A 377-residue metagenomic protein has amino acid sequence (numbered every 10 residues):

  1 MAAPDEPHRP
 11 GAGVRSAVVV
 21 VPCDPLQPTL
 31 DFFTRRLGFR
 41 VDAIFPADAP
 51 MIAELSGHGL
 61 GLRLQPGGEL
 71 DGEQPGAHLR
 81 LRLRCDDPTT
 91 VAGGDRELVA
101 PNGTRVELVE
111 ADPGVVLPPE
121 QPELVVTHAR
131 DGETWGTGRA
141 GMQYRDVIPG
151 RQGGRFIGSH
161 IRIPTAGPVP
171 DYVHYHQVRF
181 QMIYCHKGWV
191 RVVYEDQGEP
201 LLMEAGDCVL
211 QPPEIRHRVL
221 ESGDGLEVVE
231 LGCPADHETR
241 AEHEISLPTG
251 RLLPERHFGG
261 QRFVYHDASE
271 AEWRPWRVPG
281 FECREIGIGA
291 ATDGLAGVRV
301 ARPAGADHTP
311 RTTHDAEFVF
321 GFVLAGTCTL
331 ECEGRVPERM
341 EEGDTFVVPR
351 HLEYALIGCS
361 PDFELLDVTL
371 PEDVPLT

Functional and structural regions predicted by a protein language model:
A2-L30, H78-L81, V109-G136, G141 (+1 more regions): N-terminal beta-strand motif that seeds the catalytic metal site of vicinal oxygen chelate
G11-G13, V20-L62, T134-M142, D146-T165 (+8 more regions): Core segments of cupin and vicinal oxygen chelate
R15-P25, A53-L60, G67-T104, V178-H186 (+1 more regions): Vicinal oxygen chelate
S16, D48-P50, Q152-F156, G167-M182 (+4 more regions): A short beta-loop-beta micro-motif enriched in histidine and acidic residues
R40-A77, R105-E110, P149-R151, R155-T165 (+4 more regions): Conserved short beta-strand elements that form part of the metal-binding/catalytic scaffold of enzyme active sites
I44-F45, G72-Q74, P170-Q177, Y194 (+6 more regions): Short histidine-centered beta-strand/loop micro-motifs that create catalytic or ligand/metal-coordination sites
V147, D196-E214, E333-E353: Short acidic-glycine-tyrosine-enriched beta hairpin
I161-P164, Y175-V192, L231-P234, V300-A304 (+2 more regions): Short, conserved beta-strand element in jelly-roll/cupin
